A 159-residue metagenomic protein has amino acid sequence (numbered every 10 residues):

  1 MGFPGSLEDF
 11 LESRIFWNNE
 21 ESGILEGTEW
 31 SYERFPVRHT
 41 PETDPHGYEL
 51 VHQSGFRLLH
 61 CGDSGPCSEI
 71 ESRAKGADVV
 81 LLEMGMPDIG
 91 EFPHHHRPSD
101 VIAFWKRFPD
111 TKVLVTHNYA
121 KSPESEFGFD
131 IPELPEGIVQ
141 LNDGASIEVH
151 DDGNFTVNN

Functional and structural regions predicted by a protein language model:
M1-H60, G65-C67, S72, K106-K112 (+1 more regions): Binuclear metal-dependent hydrolase catalytic cores
C61-G62, L82-M84, T116: Active-site flanking residues adjacent to catalytic metal/cofactor-binding acidic residues
A77: An anion/phosphate-binding loop that grips the pyrophosphate of nucleotide cofactors and donors
V80-E83, D100: Metal-dependent phosphoesterases centered on the DNase I-like endonuclease/exonuclease/phosphatase
M86-I89: A short, flexible beta-alpha/helix-coil linker loop
E91-H95, E126-F127: Short, solvent-exposed loop/turn segments at secondary-structure boundaries
P93-A103: Charged helix-capping and loop-helix junction motifs
P98, H117-E124: Small/polar glycine-rich anion-binding or flexible loop at a beta-alpha turn
